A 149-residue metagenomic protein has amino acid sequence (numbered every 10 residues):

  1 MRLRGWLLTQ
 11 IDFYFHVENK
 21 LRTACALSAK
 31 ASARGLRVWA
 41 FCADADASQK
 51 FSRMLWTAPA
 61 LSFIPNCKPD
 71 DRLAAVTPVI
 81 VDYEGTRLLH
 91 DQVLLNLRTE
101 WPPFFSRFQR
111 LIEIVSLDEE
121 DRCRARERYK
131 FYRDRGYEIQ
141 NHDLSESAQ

Functional and structural regions predicted by a protein language model:
R2, W6, Q10-S106, L117 (+2 more regions): Positively charged, polar, low-complexity stretches
P103, D121-Y129: Helix-rich interaction surfaces within compact, conserved domain-sized segments that mediate assembly or partner
R110, I114-D121: Trafficking entry modules
